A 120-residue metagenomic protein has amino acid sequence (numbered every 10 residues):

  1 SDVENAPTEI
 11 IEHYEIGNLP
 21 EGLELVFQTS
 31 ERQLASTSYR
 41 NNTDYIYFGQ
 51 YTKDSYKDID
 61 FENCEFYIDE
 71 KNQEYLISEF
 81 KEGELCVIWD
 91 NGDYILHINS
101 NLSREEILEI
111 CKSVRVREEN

Functional and structural regions predicted by a protein language model:
S1-G92: Short, solvent-exposed recognition patches
G92-N120: Surface-exposed amphipathic alpha-helical segments
